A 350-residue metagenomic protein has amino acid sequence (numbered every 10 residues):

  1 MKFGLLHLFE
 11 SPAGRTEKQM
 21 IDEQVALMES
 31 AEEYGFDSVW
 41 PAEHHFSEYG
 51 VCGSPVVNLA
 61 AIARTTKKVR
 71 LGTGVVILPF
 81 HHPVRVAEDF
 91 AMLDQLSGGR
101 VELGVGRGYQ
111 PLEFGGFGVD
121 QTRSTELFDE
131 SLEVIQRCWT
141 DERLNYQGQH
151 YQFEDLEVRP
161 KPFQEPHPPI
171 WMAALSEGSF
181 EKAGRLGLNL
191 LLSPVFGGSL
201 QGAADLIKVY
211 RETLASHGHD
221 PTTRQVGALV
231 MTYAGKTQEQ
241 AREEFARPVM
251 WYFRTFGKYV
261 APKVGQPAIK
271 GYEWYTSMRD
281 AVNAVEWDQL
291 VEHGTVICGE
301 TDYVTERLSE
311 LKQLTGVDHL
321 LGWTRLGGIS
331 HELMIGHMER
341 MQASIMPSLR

Functional and structural regions predicted by a protein language model:
M1-T65, V69-L71, E165-P168: N-terminal beta1-alpha1-beta2 module of alpha/beta enzyme domains
K2-Q19, P79-Y146, H150, N189-L192 (+1 more regions): Flexible, glycine-rich active-site loops centered on histidine and acidic residues that chelate a metal or position
F3, A31, G35, E43 (+10 more regions): Conserved, mostly hydrophobic/aromatic
F3-H7, V39-P41, L71-T73, V101-V105 (+4 more regions): Hydrophobic faces of well-ordered beta-strands that scaffold small-molecule active sites in alpha/beta enzyme cores
H7-D22, V76-V84, Q164-A174, Y233-G235 (+1 more regions): Active-site mouth loops of central-metabolism enzymes
S38-I62, I77, P194-S199, W323-M334: Glycine-rich, proline-tolerant flexible connector loops at the mouths of alpha/beta enzymes
C52-T73, L127-E130, E339-R350: Alpha-helix-loop-beta-strand connector modules within alpha/beta enzyme cores
T125-V158, L200-V317, R350: An alpha-helical appendage that flanks or caps ligand/catalytic pockets
